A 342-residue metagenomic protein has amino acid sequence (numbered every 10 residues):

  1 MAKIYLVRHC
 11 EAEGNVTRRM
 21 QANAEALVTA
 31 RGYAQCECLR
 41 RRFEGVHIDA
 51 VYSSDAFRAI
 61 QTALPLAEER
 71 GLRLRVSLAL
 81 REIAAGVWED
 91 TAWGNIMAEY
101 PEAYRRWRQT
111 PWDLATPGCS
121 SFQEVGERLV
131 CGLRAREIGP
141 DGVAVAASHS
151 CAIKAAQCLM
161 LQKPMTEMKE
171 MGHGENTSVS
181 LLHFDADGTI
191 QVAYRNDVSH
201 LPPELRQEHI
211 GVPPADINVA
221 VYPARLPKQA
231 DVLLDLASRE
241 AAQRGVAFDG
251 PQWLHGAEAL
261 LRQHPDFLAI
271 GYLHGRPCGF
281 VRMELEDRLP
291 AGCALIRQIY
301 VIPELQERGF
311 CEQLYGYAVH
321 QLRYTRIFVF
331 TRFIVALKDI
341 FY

Functional and structural regions predicted by a protein language model:
A2-V76: Active-site-proximal alpha-helix that buttresses catalytic centers in soluble enzyme cores
R70-V130, Y194-N196: Phosphate-handling substructures
A79, I296-E307, R332-I334: A short, internal acetyl-CoA/4′-phosphopantetheine-binding micro-motif in the GNAT/acyltransferase core
W88-N95, C158-D231: Acidic, low-complexity terminal tails and accessory targeting/binding regions of phosphate-metabolizing enzymes
I217-Q252: Short amphipathic alpha-helix that is part of the acyltransferase structural core
S238-G292, R297, I302: Acetyl-CoA-dependent GNAT
V301, E307-H320: Conserved acetyl-CoA-binding loop-helix of GNAT-fold acetyltransferases
F328-I340: Conserved beta-strand-loop-alpha-helix junction that forms the acyl-donor binding cleft
